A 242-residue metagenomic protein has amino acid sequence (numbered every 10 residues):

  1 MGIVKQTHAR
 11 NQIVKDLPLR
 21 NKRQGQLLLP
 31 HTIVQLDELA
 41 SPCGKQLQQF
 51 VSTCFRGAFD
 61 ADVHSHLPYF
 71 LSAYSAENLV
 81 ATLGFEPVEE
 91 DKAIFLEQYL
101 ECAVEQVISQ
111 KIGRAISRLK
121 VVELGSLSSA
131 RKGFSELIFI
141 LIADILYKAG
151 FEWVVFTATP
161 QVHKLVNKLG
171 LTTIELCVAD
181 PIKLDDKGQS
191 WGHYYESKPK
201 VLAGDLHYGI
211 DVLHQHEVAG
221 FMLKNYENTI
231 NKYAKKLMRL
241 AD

Functional and structural regions predicted by a protein language model:
M1-P42, L223-K224, N228: Conserved N-terminal entry element of GNAT/NAT acetyltransferase domains
N11-H31, Y74-T82, E152-P160: N-terminal short leaders/motifs
H31-L119, V201, G209, M238-D242: A conserved beta-strand-loop-helix scaffold within acyl/acetyltransferase catalytic domains
P87, S128-R131, L206: Short, flexible loop/turn elements at secondary-structure junctions
A93, F134, V166, V212-H214: Short acidic, gly/pro-rich beta-turn/loop elements at beta-sheet edges and active-site/ligand-binding grooves
Y99-D186, G192-P199: Acyl-donor binding region in acyl/amide transferases
C177-I230: Accessory, usually C-terminal, subdomains that scaffold auxiliary metal cofactors
